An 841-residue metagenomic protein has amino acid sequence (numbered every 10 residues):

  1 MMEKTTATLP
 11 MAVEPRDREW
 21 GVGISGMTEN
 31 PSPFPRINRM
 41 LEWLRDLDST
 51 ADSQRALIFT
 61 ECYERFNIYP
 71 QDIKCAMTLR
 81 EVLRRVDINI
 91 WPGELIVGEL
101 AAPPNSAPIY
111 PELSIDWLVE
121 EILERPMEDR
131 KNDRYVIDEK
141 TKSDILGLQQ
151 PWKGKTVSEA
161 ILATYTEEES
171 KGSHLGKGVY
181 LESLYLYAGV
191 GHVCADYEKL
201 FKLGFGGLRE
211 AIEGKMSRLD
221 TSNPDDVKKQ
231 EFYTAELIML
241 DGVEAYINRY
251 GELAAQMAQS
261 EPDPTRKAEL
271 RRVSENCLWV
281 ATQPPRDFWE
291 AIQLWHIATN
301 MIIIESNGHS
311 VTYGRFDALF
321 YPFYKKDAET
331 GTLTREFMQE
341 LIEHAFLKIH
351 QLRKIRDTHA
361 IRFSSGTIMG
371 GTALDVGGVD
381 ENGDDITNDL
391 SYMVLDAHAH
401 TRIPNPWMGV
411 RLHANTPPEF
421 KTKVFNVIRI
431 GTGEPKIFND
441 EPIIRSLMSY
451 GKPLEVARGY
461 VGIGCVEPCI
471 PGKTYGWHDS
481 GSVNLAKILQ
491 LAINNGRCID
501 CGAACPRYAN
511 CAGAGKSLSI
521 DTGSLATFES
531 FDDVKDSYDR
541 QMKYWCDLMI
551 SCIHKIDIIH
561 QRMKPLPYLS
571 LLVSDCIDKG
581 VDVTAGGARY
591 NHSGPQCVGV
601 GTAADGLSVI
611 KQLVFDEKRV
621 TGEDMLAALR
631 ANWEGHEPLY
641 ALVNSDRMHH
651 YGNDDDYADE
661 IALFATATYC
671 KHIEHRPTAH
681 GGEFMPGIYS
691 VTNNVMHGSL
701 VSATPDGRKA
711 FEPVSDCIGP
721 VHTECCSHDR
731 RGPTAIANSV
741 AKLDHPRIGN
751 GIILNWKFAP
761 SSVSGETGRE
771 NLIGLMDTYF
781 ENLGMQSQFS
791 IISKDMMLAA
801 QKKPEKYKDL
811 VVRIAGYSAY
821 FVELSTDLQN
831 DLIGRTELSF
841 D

Functional and structural regions predicted by a protein language model:
M2-A235, E269-R272, N276, V280-D841: Conserved catalytic cores of very large enzyme subunits
D226, A258-K267: A conserved hydrophobic secondary-structure block that centers on an alpha-helix together with its immediately flanking
T234-N248: Extended non-globular scaffold/tether segments
A245, R249-E252, Q256, R272: Extended, non-transmembrane alpha-helical coiled-coils
A255-Q259, N653: Internal amphipathic alpha-helices that form coiled-coils
